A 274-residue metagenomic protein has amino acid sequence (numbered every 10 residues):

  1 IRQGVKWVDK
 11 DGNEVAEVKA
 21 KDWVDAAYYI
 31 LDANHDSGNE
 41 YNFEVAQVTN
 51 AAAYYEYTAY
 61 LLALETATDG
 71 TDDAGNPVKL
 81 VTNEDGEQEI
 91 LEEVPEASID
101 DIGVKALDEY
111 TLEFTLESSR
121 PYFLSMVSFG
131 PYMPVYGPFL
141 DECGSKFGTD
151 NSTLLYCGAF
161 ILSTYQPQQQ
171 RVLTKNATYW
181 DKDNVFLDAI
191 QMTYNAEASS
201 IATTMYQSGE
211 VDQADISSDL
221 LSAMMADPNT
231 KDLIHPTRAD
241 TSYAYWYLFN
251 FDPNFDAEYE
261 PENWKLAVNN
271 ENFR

Functional and structural regions predicted by a protein language model:
I1-R2, L155: N-terminal lobe/hinge region of extracytoplasmic solute-binding protein
Q3-A33, E92, A159-R274: Extracytoplasmic/periplasmic ligand-capture domains
G4, A16, G103-A106, E117: Terminal targeting/pro-maturation regions of precursor/exported proteins
D25-D32, F43, A97, F129-Y132: Short, intrinsically disordered, mixed-charge
Y29-D36, V135-D141: Short aromatic-acidic-glycine turn motif
H35-I102, S145, N151, N254-N269: Surface-exposed intrinsically disordered loops and tails
T71-D101, D108-T111, T115-A189, S199: Gly/Pro-rich hinge or "lid" segments in bacterial periplasmic/extracellular proteins
A106-D108, T241: Solvent-exposed loop and beta-edge segments used for protein-protein assembly and interaction
